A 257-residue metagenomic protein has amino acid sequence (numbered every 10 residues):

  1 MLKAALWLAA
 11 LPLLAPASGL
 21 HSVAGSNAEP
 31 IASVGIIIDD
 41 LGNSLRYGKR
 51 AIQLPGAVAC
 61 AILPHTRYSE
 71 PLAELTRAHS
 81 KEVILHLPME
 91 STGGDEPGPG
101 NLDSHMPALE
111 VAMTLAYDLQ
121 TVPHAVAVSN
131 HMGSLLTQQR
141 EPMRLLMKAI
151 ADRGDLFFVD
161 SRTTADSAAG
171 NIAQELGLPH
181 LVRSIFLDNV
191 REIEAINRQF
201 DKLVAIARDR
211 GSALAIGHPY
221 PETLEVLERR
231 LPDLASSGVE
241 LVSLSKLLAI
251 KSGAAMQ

Functional and structural regions predicted by a protein language model:
K3-W7, A17-Q257: Catalytic-site microenvironment of enzymes that process N-acetyl-hexosamine-containing cell-wall polysaccharides
